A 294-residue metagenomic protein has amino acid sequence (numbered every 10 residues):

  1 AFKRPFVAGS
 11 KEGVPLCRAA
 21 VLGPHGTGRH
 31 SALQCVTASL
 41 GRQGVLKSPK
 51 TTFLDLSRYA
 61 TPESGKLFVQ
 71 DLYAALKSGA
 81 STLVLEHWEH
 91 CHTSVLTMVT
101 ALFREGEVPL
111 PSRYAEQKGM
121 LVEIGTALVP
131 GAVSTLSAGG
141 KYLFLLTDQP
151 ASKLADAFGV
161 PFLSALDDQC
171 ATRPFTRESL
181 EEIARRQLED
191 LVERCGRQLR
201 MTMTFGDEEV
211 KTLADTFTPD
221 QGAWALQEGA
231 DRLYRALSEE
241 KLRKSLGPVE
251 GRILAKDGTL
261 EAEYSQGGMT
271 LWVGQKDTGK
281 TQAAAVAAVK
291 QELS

Functional and structural regions predicted by a protein language model:
A1-R18, R232-L242: Pre-Walker A (pre-P-loop) alpha-helix and adjacent loop at the N terminus of AAA/AAA+ ATPase modules, a conserved
V14-K50: Walker A/P-loop
L33, S64-G65, K77-L121, L154-A165 (+1 more regions): Conserved AAA+/SF3 P-loop NTPase catalytic/coupling segment centered on the Walker-B
Q34, T218-E250, L254: The conserved phosphate-sensing helix
R42-K47, A151-P219, L246: Conserved C-terminal "switch" segment of AAA+ ATPases
S48-G79: Short glycine-rich substrate-engagement loop in P-loop NTPases that contacts/grips substrate
L54, E86, V99, L166 (+3 more regions): Conserved RecA-like P-loop NTPase ATPase core
L110-D148: AAA+/SF3 P-loop NTPase mechanochemical coupling elements
